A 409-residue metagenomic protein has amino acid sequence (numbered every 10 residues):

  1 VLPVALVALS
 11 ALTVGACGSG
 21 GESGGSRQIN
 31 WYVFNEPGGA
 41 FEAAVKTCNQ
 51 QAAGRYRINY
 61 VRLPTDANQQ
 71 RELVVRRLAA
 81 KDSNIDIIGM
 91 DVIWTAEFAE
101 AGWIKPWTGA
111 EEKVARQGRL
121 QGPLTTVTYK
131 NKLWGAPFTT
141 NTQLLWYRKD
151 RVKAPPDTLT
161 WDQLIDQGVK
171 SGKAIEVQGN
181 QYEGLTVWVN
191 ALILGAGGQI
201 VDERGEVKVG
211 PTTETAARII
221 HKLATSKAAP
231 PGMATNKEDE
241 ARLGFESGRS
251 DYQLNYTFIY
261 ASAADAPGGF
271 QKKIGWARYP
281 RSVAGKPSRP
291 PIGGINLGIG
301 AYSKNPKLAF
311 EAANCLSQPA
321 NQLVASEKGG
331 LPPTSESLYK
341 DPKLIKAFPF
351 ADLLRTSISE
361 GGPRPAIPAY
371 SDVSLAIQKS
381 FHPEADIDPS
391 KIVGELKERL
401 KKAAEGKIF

Functional and structural regions predicted by a protein language model:
V1-A96, V283-G285, L308, E398-F409: Conserved N-terminal structural module of periplasmic/extracytoplasmic solute-binding proteins
R62-L73, I93, L159-Q163, G232-E246: Short helix-initiation/N-cap motifs at beta->coil->alpha
V75-R77, N84-D86, V114-Y147, K286-R289 (+1 more regions): A structural signal for short loop-to-beta-strand junctions that line the ligand-binding cleft of periplasmic/secreted
V92-T142, G275-A277, K346: Hinge/lid segment of periplasmic solute-binding proteins
K132-F138, Q143, D162-T215, S250: Extracytoplasmic/periplasmic solute-binding protein
G168, G205-A234, Y279: Glycine-centered hinge/linker elements that transmit conformational signals in sensory and ligand-binding systems
K222-A228, D265-K328: Extracytoplasmic/periplasmic substrate-recognition and gating elements
T356-F409: Conserved C-terminal helix/tail region of periplasmic/extracytoplasmic solute-binding proteins
